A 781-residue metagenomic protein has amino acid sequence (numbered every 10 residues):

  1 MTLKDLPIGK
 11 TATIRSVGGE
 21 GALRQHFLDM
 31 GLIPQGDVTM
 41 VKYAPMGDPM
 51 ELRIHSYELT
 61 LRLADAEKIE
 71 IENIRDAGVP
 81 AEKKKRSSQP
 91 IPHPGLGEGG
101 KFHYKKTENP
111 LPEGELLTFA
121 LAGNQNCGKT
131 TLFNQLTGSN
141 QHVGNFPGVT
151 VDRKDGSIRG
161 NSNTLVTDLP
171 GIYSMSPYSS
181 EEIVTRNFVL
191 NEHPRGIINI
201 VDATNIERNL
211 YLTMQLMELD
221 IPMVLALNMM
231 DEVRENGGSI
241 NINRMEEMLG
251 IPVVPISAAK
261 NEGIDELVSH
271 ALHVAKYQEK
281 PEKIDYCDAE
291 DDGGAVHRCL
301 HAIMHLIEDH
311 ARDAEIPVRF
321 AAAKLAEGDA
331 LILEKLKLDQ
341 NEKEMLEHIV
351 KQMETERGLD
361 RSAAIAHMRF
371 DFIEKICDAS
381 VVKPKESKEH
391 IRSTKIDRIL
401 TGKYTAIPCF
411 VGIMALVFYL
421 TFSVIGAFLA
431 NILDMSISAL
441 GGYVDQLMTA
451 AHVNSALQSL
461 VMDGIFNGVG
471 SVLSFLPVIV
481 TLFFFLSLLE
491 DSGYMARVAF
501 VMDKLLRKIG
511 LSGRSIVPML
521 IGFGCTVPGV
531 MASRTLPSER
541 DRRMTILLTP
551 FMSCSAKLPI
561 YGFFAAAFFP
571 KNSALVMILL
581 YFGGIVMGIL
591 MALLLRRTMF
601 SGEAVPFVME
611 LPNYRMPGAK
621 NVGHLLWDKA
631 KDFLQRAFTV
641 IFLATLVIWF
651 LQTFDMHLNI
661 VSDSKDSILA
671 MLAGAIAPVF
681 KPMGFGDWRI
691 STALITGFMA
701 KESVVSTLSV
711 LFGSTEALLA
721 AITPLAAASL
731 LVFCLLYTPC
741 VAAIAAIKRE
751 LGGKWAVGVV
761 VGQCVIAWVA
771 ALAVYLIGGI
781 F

Functional and structural regions predicted by a protein language model:
H93-S174: Conserved G1/Walker A P-loop phosphate-binding module
N161, R186-V253, I560: Conserved C-terminal guanine-recognition region of P-loop GTPase G domains, centered on the G4
V224, R234-P384: Alpha-helical transmembrane helix bundles of large polytopic membrane transport and channel proteins
E356, A363-H367, K383, V424-I465 (+5 more regions): Extended, low-charge hydrophobic alpha-helical regions
L400-F500: Core alpha-helical transmembrane segments of integral membrane proteins
C409-L420, L482-S487, A565-A567, Y581-L595 (+3 more regions): Hydrophobic core segments of alpha-helical transmembrane domains in multi-pass membrane transport and ion-translocation
M435, A439-Y443, A496-T526, S601-L625 (+1 more regions): Juxtamembrane inter-helical linkers in multi-pass membrane proteins
S555-I578, A742-G752, A773-F781: Transmembrane helix-loop junctions at the membrane interface of multipass transporters and ion channels
